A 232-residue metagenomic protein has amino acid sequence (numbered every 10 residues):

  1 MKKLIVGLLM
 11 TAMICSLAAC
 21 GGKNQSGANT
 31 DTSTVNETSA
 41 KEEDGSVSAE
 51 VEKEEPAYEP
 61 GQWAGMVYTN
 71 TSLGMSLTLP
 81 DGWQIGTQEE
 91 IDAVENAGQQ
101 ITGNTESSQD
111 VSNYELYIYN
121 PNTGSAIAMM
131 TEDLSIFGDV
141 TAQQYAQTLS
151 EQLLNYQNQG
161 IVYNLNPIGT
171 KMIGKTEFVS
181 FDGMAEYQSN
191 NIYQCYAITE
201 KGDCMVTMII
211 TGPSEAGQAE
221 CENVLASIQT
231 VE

Functional and structural regions predicted by a protein language model:
M1-I5: Bacterial Sec-dependent N-terminal signal peptides
V6-L8, C20-D110, N191, I209-E232: N-terminal targeting sequences that direct proteins away from the cytosol to non-cytosolic compartments
C15-A19: C-terminal motif of bacterial Sec signal peptides marking the signal peptidase cleavage site
A49, N70, L77-D81, T87 (+4 more regions): Surface-exposed beta-strand edges and flanking loops
Y68, L77, I85, L116-I118 (+7 more regions): Hydrophobic beta-strand residues in large extracellular and virion-surface proteins
D92-Y193: Conserved polar/disulfide-associated segments of primarily extracytoplasmic proteins
Q157-G160, G169-E232: Short, well-structured beta-strand
